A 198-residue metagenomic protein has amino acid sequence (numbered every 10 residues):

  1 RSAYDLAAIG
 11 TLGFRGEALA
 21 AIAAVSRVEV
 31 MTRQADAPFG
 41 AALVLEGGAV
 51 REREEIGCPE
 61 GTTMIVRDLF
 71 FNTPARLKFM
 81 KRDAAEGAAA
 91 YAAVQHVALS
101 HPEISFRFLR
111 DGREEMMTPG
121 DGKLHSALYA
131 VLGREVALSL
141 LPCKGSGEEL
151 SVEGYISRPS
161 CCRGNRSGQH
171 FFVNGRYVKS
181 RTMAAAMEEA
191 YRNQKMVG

Functional and structural regions predicted by a protein language model:
R1-G198: N-terminal phosphate-binding caps/lids of nucleotide- and nucleic-acid-binding domains
